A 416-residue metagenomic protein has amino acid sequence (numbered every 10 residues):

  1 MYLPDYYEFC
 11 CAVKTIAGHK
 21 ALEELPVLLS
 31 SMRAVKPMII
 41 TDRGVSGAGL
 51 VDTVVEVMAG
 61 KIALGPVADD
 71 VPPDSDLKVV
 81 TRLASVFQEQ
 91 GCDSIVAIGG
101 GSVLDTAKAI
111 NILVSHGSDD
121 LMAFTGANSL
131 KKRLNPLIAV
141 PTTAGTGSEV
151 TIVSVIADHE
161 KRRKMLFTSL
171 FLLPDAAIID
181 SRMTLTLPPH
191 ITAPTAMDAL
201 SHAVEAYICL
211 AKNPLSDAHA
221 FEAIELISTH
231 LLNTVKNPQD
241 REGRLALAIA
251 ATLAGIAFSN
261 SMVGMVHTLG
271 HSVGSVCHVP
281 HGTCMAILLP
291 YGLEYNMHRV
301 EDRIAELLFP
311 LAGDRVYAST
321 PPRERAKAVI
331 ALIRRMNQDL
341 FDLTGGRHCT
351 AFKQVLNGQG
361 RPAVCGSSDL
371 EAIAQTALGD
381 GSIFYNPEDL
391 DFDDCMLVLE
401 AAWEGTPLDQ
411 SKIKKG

Functional and structural regions predicted by a protein language model:
M1-A68, L408-G416: An N-terminal, well-structured beta->alpha segment
M38-I39, S94-V96, I138: Conserved beta-strand elements of the Class I
T41, G99, A157: Short beta-strand/turn micro-motifs composed of small residues that flank or help shape donor/cofactor-binding pockets
S46-S118, N233-R244: N-terminal small/polar loop signature for handling phosphorylated ligands or for N-terminal nucleophile
S115-K212, R303-E306, P310: A glycine/threonine-rich phosphate-anchoring loop and its flanking beta-alpha core in nucleotide/phosphate-binding
A206-R335, D339-F341: Active-site segments that bind and position negatively charged phosphate/pyrophosphate groups
P290-K415: Mobile late-domain/C-terminal helix-loop "cap" segments that border catalytic sites or the cytosolic face
